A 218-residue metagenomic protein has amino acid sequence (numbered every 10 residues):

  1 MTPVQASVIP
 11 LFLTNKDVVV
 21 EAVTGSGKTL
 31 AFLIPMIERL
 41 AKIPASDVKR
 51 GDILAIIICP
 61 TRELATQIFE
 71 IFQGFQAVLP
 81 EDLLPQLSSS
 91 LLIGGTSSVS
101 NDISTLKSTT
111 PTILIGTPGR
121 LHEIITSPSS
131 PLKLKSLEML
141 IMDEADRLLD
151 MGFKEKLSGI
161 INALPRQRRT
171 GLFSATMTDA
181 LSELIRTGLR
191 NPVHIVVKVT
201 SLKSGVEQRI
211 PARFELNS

Functional and structural regions predicted by a protein language model:
M1, L121-I124, L148-L149, D179-A180: Catalytic P-loop NTPase motifs of RecA-like helicase/translocase cores
M1-E21, A31, E38: Conserved pre-motif I regulatory segment
T14-V20, I53-A55, T110-T112, R168: Pre-Walker A (Motif I) flank of P-loop NTPase domains
V19-A22, I58, S174: Residues at the beta-strand->loop junction immediately N-terminal to the Walker
S26-T29: Conserved lysine of the Walker
E38-D47, Q76-D82, N191-H194: Post-Walker A helix-loop "phosphate-sensing" segment adjacent to the P-loop in P-loop NTPases
V48-I124, S136-M139: Conserved nucleic-acid-binding Ia/Ib motif block in the N-terminal RecA-like helicase ATPase lobe
I56, Q86-S98, P131-A145, D150-S218: Interdomain coupling/hinge region of P-loop NTPase helicase/AAA+ cores
